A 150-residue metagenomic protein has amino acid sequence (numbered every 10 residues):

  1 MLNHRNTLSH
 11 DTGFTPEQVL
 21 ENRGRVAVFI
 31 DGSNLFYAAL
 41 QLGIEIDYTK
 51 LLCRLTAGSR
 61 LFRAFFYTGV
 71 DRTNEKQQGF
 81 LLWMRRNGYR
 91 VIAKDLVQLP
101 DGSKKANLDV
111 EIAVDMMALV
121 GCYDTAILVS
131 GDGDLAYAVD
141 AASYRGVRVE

Functional and structural regions predicted by a protein language model:
L2-L108, R148: Domain-level signal for Mg2+-assisted phosphodiester chemistry and nucleotide/NA-binding surfaces in nucleic-acid
K50-L51, E111-D115, D134: Well-ordered alpha-helical segments embedded in enzymatic catalytic cores
V97-V129: Internal catalytic-core helix/loop-beta-alpha segment that presents or stabilizes conserved functional determinants
G121-E150: Active-site histidine-anchored catalytic micro-motif
